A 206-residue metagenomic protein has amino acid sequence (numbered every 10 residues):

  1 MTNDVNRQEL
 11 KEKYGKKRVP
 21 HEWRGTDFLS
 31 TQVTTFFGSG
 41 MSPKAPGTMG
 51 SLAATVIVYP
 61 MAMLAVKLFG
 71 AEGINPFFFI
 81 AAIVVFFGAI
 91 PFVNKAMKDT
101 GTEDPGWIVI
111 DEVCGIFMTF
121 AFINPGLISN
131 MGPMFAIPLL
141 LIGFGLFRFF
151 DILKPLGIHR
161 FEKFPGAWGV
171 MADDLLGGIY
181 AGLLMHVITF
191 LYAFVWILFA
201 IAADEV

Functional and structural regions predicted by a protein language model:
T2-L52, I90-T119, G145-Y180, E205: Interhelical loop and helix-boundary elements at the membrane-water interface of polytopic inner-membrane proteins
K17-D27, I57-V58, A81-G88, C114-P133: Hydrophobic alpha-helical transmembrane segments
T48-A53, P76-I83, I137-G145, I179: Hydrophobic alpha-helical transmembrane segments
I57, M61, A65, G88 (+12 more regions): Alpha-helical membrane-inserting segments
Y59-F78, A121-L139, T189-V206: Helix-coil boundary and interhelical linker segments in multi-pass alpha-helical membrane proteins
K67-D99, E103-D104: Contiguous, small/hydrophobic- and glycine-enriched helical/loop subdomains that border and often "cap" functional
P133-L141, L153, K163: Short, well-structured alpha-helical patches and their helix-loop capping segments that border functional surfaces
